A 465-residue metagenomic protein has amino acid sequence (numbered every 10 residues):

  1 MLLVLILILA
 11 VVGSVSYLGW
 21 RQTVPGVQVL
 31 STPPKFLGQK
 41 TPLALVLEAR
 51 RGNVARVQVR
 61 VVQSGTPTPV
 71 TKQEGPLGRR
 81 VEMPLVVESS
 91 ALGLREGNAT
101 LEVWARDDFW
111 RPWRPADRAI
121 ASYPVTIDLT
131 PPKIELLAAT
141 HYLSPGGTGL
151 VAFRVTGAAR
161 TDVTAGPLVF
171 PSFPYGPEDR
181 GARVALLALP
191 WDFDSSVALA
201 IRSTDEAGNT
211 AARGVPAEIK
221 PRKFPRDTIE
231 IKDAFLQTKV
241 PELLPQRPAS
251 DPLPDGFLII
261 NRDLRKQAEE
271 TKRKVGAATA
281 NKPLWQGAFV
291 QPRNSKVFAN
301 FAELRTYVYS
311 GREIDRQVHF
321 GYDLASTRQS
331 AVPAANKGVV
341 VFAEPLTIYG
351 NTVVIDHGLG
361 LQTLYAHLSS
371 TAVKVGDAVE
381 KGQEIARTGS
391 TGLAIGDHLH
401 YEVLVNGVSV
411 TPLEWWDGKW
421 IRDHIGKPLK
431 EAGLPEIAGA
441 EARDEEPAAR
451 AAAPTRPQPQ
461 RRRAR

Functional and structural regions predicted by a protein language model:
M1-G181, L186-P225: Surface-exposed loop/turn and intrinsically disordered segments
K40, N98, I120, A138 (+10 more regions): Extracytoplasmic
R60-V62, G75-G78, S89, R154-V155 (+10 more regions): Short C-terminal domain-edge/linker segments immediately following a structured domain
E82, T210-Y309, D423-R465: Polar/charged, compositionally biased leader and regulatory segments
F109, A325, E446-A448: Intrinsically disordered, low-complexity regions of eukaryotic proteins
L143-P145, P174-R226, A335-N336, V341-K381 (+2 more regions): Contiguous, well-folded functional domains in the mature portion of proteins
V163-T164, D227-E230, L413-W415: Short, charged, solvent-exposed linker or helix-capping segments at domain edges/interfaces that act as flexible hinges
F289-E436: Catalytic cores of peptidoglycan-degrading enzymes
